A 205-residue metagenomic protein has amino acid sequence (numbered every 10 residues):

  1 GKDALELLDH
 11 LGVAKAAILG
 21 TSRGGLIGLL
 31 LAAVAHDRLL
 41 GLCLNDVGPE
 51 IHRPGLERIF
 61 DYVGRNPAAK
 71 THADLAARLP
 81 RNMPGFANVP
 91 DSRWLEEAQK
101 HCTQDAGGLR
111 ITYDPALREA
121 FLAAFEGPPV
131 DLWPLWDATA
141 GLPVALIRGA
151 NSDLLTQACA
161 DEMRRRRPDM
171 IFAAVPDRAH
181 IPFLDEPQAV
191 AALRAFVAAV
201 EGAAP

Functional and structural regions predicted by a protein language model:
G1-H10: Alpha/beta-hydrolase active-site loop
H10-G55: Conserved hydrolase catalytic core segment
R38-L40, R167-M170: Core-facing hydrophobic residues within beta-strands of well-ordered domains
G41, V47-D74: A catalytic-pocket lid/entrance helix-loop region that shapes and gates access to the active site across common
K70-E126: Conserved alpha/beta-hydrolase catalytic His-Asp/Glu region
T103-R165, A174: Conserved serine/cysteine hydrolase catalytic core
V175-P187: Catalytic histidine-centered segment of alpha/beta-hydrolase-like enzymes
A192-A203: C-terminal alpha-helix
